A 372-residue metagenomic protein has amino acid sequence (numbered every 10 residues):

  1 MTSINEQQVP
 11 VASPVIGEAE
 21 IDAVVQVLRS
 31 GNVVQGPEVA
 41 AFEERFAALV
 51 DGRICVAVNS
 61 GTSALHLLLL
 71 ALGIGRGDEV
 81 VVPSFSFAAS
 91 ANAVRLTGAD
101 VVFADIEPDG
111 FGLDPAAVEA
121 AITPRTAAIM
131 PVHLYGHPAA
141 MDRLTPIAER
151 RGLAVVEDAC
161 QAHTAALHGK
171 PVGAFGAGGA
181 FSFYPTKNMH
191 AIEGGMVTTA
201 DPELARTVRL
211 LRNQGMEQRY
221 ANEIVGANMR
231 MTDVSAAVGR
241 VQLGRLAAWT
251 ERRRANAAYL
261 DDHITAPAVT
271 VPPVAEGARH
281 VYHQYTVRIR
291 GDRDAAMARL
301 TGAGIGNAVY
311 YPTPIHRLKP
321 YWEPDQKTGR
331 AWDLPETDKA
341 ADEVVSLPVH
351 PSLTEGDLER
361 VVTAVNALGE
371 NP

Functional and structural regions predicted by a protein language model:
M1-N32, P37, P348: N-terminal "arm"/small-domain region of PLP-dependent enzymes with the aminotransferase-like
N32-E79, N92-T97, F103-D105, K170: Phosphate-binding glycine-rich loop
A40-E44, G52-V56, A116, A128-V132 (+5 more regions): PLP-dependent aminotransferase class I/II
V56, V81, V102, A154-V156 (+3 more regions): Structural detector of well-ordered beta-strand residues that form the stable sheet scaffold of enzyme domains
L70-L134, P138-A159, A166: PLP-dependent aminotransferase-like
E157-A191, Q218-E223: Conserved active-site segment immediately N-terminal to the catalytic lysine that forms the internal aldimine
F181-S182, G195-D201, R240: Short beta-strand-to-turn element immediately C-terminal to the catalytic PLP-Schiff-base lysine in fold type I
